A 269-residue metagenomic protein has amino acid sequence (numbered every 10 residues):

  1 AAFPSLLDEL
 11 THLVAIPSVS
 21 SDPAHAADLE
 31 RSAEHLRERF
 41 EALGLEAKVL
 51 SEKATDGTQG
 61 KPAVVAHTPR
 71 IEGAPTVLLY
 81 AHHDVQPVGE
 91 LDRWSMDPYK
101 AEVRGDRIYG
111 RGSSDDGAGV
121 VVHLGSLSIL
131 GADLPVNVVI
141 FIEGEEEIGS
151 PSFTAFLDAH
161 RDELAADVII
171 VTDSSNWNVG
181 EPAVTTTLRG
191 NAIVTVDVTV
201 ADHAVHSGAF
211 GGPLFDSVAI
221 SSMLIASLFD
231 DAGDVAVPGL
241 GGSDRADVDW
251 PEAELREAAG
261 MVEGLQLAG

Functional and structural regions predicted by a protein language model:
A1-R111, L130-V136: Acidic/His- and Gly-rich active-site-bordering loop/insert found across diverse amide/peptide-bond hydrolases
P4, A15, E41, A132 (+3 more regions): Generic secondary-structure signature for well-ordered alpha-helical cores
R37, V121-L124, S128, T154 (+1 more regions): Predominant activation on well-ordered alpha-helical scaffold segments within soluble catalytic domains
R107-I108, G112-T187: Acidic/histidine-rich catalytic neighborhood of metal-dependent amide-processing enzymes
I108-G110, D202-G208: Short small-residue beta-strand/loop micro-motif enriched in glycine and branched aliphatics
T185-T199: Flexible glycine/proline-rich, aromatic-decorated loop/lid segments
S207-G269: Acidic-enriched catalytic cores of C-N bond-cleaving enzymes acting on peptides and small amides
